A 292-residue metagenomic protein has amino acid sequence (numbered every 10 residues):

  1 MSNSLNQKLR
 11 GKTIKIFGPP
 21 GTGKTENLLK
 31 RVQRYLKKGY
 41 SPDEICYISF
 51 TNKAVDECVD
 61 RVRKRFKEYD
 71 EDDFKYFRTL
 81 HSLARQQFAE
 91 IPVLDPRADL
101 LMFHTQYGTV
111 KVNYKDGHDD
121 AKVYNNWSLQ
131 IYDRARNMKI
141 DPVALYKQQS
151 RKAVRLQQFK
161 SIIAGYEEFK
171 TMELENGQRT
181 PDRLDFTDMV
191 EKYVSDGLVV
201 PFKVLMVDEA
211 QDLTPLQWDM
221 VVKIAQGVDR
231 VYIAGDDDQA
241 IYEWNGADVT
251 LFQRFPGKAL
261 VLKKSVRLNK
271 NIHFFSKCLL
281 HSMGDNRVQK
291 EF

Functional and structural regions predicted by a protein language model:
M1-P19, E26-N27, E44-C46, K115-M206 (+3 more regions): Accessory N-terminal region flanking or inserted into the helicase ATPase core in nucleic-acid motor proteins
M1-V93: P-loop NTPase Walker
P19-T22, K30, F50-N52, Q211-F292: Conserved helicase motor core of SF1/SF2 NTP-dependent helicases
K30-K37, D60, K64, E191-L198 (+1 more regions): Short, well-ordered alpha-helices that flank and scaffold nucleotide-derived cofactor binding pockets
P42-E44, F66-F74, E90-F103, V110-H118 (+4 more regions): Short, polar/flexible loop-turn hinges at active-site or ligand-entry regions and domain interfaces
V59-R61, A89, V110, W218-D219 (+1 more regions): Short amphipathic alpha-helical segments
R65, L83, E90, R134-M138 (+2 more regions): Phosphate/oxyanion-binding loops and surfaces in catalytic or ligand/nucleic-acid-binding neighborhoods
